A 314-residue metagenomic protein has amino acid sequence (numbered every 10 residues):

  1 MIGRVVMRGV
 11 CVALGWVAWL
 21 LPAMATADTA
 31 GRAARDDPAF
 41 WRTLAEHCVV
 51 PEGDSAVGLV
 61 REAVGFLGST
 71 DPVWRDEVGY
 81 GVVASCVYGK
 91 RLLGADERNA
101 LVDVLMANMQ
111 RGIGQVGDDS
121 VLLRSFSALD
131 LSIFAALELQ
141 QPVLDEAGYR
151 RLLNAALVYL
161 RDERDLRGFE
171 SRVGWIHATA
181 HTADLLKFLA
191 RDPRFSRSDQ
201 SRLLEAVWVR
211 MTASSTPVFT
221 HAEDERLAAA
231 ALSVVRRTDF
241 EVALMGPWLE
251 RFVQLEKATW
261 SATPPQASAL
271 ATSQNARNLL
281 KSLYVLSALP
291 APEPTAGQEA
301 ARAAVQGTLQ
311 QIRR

Functional and structural regions predicted by a protein language model:
M1-M7: N-terminal secretory signal peptides that target proteins for export/translocation
I2, A25-R75, A296-G297, R302-Q306 (+1 more regions): Non-cleavable N-terminal signal-anchor transmembrane helices
V10-A23: Bacterial N-terminal signal peptides
L44-L157, A267: Alpha-helical solenoid scaffolds in large eukaryotic transport, assembly, and signaling factors
E62, E77-G81, F126, A155 (+7 more regions): Alpha-solenoid helical repeat scaffolds
L101-M106, Q110, G114-D239: Eukaryote-skewed repeat-based solenoidal scaffolds used as protein-protein interaction platforms, primarily
H221-L270: Accessory, usually C-terminal, subdomains that scaffold auxiliary metal cofactors
F252-R314: A cross-kingdom marker for long, charged
